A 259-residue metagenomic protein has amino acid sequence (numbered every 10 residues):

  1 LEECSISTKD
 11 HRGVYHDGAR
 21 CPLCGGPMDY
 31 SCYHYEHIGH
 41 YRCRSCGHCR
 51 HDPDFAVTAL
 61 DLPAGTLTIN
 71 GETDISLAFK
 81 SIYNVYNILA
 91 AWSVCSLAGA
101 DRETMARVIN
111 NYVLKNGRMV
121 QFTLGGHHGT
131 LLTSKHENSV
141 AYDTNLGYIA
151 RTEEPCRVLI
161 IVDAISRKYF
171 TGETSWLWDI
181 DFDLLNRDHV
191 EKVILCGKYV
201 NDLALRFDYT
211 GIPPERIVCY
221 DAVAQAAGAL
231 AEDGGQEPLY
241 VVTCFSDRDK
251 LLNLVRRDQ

Functional and structural regions predicted by a protein language model:
L1-S76: Extended acidic/charged loop-beta regions that coordinate divalent cations and stabilize anionic phosphate/carboxylate
C4-I6, L60, E72, I82 (+4 more regions): Generic structural motif
G13-L23, A64, I88, W92-S96 (+1 more regions): Short N-terminal signal/transit or membrane-insertion segments and the immediately adjacent low-complexity/disordered
G25-M28, Y35-R50, S96-A100, R107-Q259: ATP-dependent carboxylate-amine ligase
G47-G125: Long, charge-rich boundary regions
